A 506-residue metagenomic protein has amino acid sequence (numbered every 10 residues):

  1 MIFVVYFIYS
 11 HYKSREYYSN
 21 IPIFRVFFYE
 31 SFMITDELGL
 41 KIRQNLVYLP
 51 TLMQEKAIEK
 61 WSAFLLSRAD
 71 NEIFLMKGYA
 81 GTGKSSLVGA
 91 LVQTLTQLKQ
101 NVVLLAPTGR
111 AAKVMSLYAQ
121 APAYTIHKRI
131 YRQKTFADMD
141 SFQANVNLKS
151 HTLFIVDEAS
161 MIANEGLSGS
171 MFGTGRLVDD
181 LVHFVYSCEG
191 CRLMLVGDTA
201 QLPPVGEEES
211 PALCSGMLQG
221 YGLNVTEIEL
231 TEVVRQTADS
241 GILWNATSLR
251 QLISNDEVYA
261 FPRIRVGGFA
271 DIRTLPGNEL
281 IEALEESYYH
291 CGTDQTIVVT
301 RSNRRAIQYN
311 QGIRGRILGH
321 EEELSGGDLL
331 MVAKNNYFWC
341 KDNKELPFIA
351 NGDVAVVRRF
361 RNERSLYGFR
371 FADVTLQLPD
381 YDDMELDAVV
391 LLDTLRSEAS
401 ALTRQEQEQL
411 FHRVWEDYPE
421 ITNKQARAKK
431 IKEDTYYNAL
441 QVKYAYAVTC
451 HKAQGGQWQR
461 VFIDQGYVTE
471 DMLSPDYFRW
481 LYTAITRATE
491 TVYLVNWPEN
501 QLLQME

Functional and structural regions predicted by a protein language model:
M1, E37-L38, A57, W61 (+4 more regions): Conserved helicase motor core of P-loop NTPases
M1-H11, V26-F27: Hydrophobic alpha-helical signal peptides and transmembrane signal-/tail-anchor segments that drive secretory-pathway
Y12, Y18-F32: Short, Lys/Arg-enriched N-terminal segments with co-localized hydrophobic residues within the first ~10-30 amino acids
M33-R43, G81, W497: ASCE RecA-like P-loop NTPase motor cores that couple ATP hydrolysis to mechanical translocation on nucleic acids
L38-E72: Conserved pre-motif I regulatory segment
P50, L104, V298: Conserved SAM-binding loop
I58-E59, A63, R68-V258, P262-R265: ASCE P-loop NTPase helicase motor core
Y367-E506: C-terminal accessory regions
